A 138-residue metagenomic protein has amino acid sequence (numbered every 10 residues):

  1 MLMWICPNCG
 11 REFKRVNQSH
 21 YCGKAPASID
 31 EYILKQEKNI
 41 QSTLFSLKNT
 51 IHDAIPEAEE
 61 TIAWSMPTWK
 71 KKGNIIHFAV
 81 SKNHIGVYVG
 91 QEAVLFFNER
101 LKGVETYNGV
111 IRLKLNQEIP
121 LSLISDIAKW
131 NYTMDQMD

Functional and structural regions predicted by a protein language model:
M1-D138: Charge-dense, helix-prone N-terminal extensions
